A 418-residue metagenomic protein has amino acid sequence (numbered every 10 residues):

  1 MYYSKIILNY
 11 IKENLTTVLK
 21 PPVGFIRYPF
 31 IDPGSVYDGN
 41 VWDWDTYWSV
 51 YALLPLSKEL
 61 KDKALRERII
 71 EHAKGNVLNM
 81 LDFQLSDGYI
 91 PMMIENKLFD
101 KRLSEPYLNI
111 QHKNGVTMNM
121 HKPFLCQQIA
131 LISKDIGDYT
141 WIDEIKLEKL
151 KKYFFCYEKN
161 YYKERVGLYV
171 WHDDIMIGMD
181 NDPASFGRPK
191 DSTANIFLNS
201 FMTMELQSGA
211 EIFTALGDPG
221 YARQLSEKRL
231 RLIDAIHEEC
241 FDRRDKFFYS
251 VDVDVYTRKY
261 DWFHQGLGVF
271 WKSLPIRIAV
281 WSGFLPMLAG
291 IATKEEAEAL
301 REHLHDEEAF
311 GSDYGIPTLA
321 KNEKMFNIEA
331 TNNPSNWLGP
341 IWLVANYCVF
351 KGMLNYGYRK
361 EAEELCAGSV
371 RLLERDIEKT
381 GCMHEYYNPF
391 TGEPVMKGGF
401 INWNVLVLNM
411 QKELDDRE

Functional and structural regions predicted by a protein language model:
M1-D38, Y139-W141, K151-K159, F213-T214 (+3 more regions): Acidic/polar, glycine-enriched structural segments that form the non-catalytic walls/loops of the carbohydrate-binding
Y2-N14, R68-P91, K97, S133-I196 (+5 more regions): Active-site acid/base region of carbohydrate-active enzymes
Y3-I6, D87-I94, K159-V170, F201-K294 (+2 more regions): Catalytic cores of carbohydrate-active enzymes
S4, L8, E13-P21, G39-N40 (+3 more regions): Short acidic-aromatic active-site loops that bind/stabilize oxyanions
G24-N40, I90-M118, V166-D191, D245-S282 (+2 more regions): Carbohydrate-binding/catalytic loop surfaces
G39-V170, I196-N199, T203, V280 (+4 more regions): Aromatic-rich carbohydrate-recognition surfaces in CAZymes
A297: Short, conserved charged micro-motifs
R301-F310, L319-K324, P334-S335, C348-E418: Non-catalytic C-terminal accessory modules of carbohydrate-active enzymes
